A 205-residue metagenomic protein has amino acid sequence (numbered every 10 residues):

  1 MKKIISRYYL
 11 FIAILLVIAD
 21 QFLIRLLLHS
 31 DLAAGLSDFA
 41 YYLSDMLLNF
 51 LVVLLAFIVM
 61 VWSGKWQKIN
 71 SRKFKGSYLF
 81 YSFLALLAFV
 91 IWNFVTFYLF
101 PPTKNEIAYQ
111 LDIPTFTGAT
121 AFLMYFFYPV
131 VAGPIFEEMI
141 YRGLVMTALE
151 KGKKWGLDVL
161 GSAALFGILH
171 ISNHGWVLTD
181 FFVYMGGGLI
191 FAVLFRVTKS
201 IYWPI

Functional and structural regions predicted by a protein language model:
S6-Q21, Y81-F89, V159-A163: Alpha-helical transmembrane segments
R7-S63: Alpha-helical transmembrane segments in multi-pass membrane proteins
A19-R25, L160, T179-I205: Functionally important transmembrane alpha-helices
A34-Y41, K65-G133: Juxtamembrane helix-loop-helix connectors linking adjacent transmembrane helices in multi-pass membrane enzymes
L43-L55, A119, L123, F127 (+1 more regions): Membrane-embedded alpha-helical segments of multi-pass membrane proteins, especially the transmembrane helices
I58-K68, L194-V197: Structural signal for the C-terminal ends of transmembrane alpha-helices and the immediately following loop
F136-G161, I190-W203: Membrane-interface helix/loop boundary segments of multi-pass membrane proteins
H170-L178: Membrane-interface helix caps and helix-loop-helix hairpins in membrane proteins
